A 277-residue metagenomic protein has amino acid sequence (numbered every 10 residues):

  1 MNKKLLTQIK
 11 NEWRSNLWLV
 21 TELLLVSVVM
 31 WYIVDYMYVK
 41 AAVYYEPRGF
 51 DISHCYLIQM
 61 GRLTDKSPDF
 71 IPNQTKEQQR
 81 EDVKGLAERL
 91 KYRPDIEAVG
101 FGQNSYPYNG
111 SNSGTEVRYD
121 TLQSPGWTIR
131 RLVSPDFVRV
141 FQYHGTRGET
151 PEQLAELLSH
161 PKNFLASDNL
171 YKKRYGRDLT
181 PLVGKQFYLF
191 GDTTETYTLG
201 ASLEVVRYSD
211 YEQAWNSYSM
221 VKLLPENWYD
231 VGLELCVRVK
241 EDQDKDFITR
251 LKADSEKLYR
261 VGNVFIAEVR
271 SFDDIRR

Functional and structural regions predicted by a protein language model:
M1-E12, L86: A short amphipathic helical element positioned immediately N-terminal to and/or at the very start of a transmembrane
N2-L6, L17, F272: Alpha-helical membrane-protein architecture signal
E12-A42: Short, strongly hydrophobic transmembrane alpha-helices
V34-P125: Membrane-proximal extracellular/periplasmic loop immediately following the first transmembrane helix
K40, I58, L90, I96-V99 (+7 more regions): Generic structural signal for small/hydrophobic residues in well-ordered secondary structure, especially within
K76-A87, K173, T180-P181, K245-L251: Well-ordered, non-membrane alpha-helical segments in soluble/globular domains
Q123-N216: Hydrophobic secondary-structure segments that place a key small or acidic residue at a functional site
H160-K162, D168-K172, G191-R277: "Rare, low-scoring activations can occur in soluble or secreted enzymes where short amphipathic helices or signal
